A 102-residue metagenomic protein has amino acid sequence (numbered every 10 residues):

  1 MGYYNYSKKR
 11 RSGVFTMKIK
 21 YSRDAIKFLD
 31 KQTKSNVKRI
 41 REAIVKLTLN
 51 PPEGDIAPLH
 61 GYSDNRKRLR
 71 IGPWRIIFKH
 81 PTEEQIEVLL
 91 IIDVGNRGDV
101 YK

Functional and structural regions predicted by a protein language model:
M1-I19, K38, I71-W74, K79-K102: Enriched for short, Lys/Arg-rich terminal
Y21-A25: Basic, amphipathic "hinge/linker" alpha-helix immediately C-terminal to the N-terminal HTH DNA-binding motif
K27-S35: Surface-exposed, Lys/Arg-rich phosphate-binding patches that contact polyanionic backbones
F28, A43, D55-P58, L90: Residue-level recognition of specific faces of alpha-helices
F28, R68, I77: Short aromatic/hydrophobic contact patches that present stacked aromatics for nucleic-acid/ligand binding
N36, I40-T48: Compact soluble domain cores
V45-R68: A short, surface-exposed loop/turn module that caps and links secondary-structure elements
